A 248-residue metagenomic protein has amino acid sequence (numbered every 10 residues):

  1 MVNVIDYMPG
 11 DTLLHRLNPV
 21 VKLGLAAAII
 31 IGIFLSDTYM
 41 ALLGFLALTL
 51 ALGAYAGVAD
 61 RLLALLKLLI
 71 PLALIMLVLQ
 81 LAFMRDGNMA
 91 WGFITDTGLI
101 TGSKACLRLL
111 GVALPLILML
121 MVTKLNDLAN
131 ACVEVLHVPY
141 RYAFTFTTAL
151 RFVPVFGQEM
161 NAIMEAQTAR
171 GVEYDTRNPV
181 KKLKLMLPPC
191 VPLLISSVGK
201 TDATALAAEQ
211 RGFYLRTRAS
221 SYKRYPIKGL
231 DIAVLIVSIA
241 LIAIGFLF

Functional and structural regions predicted by a protein language model:
M1-A41, F45-L48, Q158, A162-F248: Transmembrane alpha-helix interface motif
N18, L62-L63, M119, V153 (+1 more regions): Buried hydrophobic packing residues in well-ordered domains
L35, A51-A59, V122-T123, F246-L247: Structural signal for the C-terminal ends of transmembrane alpha-helices and the immediately following loop
L46-G53, L69: Hydrophobic transmembrane alpha-helices of multi-pass, membrane-embedded glycosylation machinery
V58-K67: Interfacial helix-loop-helix linkers and transmembrane-helix boundary segments in multi-pass membrane proteins
L69-E173, P179-V180: Juxtamembrane/interface alpha-helical elements of multi-pass membrane proteins
